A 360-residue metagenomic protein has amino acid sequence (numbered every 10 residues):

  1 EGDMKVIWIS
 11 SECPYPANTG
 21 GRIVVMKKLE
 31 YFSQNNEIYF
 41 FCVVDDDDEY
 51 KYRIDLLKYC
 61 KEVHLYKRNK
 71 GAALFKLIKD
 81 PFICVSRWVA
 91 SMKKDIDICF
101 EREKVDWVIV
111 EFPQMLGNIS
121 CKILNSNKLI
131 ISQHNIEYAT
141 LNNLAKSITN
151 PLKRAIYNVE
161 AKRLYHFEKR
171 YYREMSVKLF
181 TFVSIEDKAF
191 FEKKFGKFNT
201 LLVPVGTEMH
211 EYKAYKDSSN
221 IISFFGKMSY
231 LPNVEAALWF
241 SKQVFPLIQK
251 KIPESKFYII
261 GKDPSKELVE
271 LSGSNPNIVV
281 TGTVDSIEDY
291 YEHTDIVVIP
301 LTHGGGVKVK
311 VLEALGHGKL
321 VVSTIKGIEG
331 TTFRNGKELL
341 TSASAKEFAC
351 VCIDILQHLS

Functional and structural regions predicted by a protein language model:
E1-L65, R102-E103: N-terminal subdomain of nucleotide-sugar transferases
V6-I7, L124-T149: Active-site proximal beta-strand in glycosyltransferases
K28, K94-D97, E137, T149-F180: Membrane-proximal helix-turn-helix segments that form the acceptor-binding/catalytic region of lipid-linked
I123-N125, Y172-T207: Helix-loop-beta element that forms the nucleotide-linked donor phosphate-binding surface in glycosyltransferases
L202-S274, V280-E288, E292: Conserved catalytic-core segment of nucleotide-activated headgroup transferases in glycan assembly
N277, E292-G306, H317-L320: Acidic donor-binding loop of glycosyltransferase active sites
K310-E313, L320-T324: Short hydrophobic beta-strand element within catalytic cores of glycosyltransferases and related nucleotide-activated
E338-S360: C-terminal "capping" alpha-helix adjacent to the active site of nucleotide-linked donor transferases in cell-envelope
